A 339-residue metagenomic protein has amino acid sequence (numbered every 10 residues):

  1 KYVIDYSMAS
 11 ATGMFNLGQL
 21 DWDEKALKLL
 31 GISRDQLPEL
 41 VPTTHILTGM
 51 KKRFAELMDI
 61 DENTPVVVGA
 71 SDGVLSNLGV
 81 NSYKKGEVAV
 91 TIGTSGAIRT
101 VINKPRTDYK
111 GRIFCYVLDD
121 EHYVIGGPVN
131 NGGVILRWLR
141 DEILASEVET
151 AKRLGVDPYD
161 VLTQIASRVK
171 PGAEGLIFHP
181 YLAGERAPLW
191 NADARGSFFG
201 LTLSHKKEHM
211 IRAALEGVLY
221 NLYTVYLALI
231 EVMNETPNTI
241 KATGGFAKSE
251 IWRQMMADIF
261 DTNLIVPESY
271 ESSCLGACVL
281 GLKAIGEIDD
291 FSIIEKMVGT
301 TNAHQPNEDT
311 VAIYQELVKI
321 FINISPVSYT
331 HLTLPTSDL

Functional and structural regions predicted by a protein language model:
K1-I4, M8-G31, I46, K52-T243 (+1 more regions): Active-site core segments that coordinate phosphate-bearing ligands/cofactors across diverse enzyme families
E39-L40, T243: Conserved phosphate-donor
H331-L339: Single conserved hydrophobic/aromatic residue that forms the stacking wall/gate of nucleotide- or nucleobase-binding
